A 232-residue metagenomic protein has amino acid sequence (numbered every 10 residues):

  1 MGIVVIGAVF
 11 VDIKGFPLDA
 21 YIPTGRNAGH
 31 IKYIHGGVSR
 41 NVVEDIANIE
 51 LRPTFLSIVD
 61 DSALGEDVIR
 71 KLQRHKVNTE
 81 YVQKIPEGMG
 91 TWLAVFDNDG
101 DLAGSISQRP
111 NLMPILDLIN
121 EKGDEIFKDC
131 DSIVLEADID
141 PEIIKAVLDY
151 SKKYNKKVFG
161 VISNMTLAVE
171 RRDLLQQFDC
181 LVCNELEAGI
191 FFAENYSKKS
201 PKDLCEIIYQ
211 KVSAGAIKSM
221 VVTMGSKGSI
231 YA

Functional and structural regions predicted by a protein language model:
M1-I58, A63-R70, R74, W92: Glycine-rich phosphate/adenosyl-contacting loop at the front of the ribokinase-like
G2, D131-S132, C180, S219: Structural motif
A47, K145-V158: Surface-exposed amphipathic alpha-helices with a cationic face
D61-S62, D138-E142, I162-L167: Short beta->alpha connector loops
K71-P86: A glycine-rich helix N-cap at a beta->alpha junction
K84, A94-S132, A137: Conserved phosphate-binding/catalytic loop of the ribokinase/pfkB sugar-kinase fold
K153-K157, I162-A232: Conserved phosphate/ATP/ADP-binding segment of small-molecule kinases
